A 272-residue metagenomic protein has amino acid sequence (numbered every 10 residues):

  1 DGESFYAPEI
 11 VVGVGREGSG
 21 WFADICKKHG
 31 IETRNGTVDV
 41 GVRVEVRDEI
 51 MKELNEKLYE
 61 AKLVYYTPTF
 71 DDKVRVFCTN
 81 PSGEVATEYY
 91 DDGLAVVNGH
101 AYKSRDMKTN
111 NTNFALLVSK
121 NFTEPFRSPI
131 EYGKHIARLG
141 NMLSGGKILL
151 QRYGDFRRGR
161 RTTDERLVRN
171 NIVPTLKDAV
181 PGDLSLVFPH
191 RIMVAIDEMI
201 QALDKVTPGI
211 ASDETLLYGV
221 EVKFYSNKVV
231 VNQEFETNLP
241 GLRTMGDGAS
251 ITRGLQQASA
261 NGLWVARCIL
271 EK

Functional and structural regions predicted by a protein language model:
D1-K272: Residues forming the flavin
